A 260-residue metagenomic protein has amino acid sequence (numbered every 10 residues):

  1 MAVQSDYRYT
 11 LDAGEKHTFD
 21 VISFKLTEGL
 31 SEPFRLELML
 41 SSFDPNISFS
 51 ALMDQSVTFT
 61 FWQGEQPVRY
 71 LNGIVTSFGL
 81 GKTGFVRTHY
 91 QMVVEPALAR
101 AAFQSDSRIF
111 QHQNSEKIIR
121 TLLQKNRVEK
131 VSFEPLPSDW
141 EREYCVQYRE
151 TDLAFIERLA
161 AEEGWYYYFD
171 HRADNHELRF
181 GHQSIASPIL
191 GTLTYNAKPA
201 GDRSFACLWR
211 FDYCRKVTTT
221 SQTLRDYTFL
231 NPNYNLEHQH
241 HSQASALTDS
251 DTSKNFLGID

Functional and structural regions predicted by a protein language model:
M1-D260: Amphipathic alpha-helical and helix-coil boundary elements used as assembly and membrane-proximal scaffolds
